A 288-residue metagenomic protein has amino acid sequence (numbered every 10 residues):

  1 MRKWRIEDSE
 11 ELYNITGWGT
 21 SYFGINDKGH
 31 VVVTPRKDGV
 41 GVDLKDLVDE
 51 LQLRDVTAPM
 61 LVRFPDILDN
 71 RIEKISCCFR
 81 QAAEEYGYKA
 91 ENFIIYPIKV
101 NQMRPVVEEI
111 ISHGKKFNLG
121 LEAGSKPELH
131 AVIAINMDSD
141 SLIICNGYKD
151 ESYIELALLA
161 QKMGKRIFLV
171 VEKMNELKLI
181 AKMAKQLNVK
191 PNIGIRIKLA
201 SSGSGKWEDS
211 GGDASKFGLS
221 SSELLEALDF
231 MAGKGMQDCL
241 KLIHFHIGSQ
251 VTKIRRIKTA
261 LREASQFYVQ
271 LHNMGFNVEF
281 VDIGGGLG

Functional and structural regions predicted by a protein language model:
M1-V40: N-terminal basic/disordered segments at the start of proteins
R5-D8, N14-T16, D43-K45, E50-L51 (+2 more regions): Short secondary-structure boundary micro-motifs
D8-E11, G17, R80, E84-Y86 (+2 more regions): Residue-level detector of functional hotspots within protein domains
L12-I15, S21-G24, D49-L53, A134-N136 (+2 more regions): A general structural signal for short secondary-structure junctions and capping/turn motifs
I25-G39, K45-Q102: Low-complexity, highly charged intrinsically disordered N-terminal segments that act as targeting/localization
G87-F280: Active-site-proximal beta-alpha core segment in soluble small-molecule metabolic enzymes
I283: Structured binding elements
